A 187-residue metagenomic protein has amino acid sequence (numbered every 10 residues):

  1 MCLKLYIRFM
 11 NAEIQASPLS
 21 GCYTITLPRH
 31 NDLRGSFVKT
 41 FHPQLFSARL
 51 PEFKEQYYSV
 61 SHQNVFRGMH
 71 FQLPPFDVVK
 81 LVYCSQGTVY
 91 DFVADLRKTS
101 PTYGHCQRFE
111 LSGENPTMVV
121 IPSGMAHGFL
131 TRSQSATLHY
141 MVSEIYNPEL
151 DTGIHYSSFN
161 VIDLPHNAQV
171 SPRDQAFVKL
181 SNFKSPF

Functional and structural regions predicted by a protein language model:
L5: Cationic, low-complexity basic patches in intrinsically disordered or flexible, solvent-exposed regions
F9-E114, S135, V142-F187: Non-catalytic, conserved peripheral segments adjacent to functional cores
L111-S133: Conserved metal-binding segment of the jelly-roll/cupin
